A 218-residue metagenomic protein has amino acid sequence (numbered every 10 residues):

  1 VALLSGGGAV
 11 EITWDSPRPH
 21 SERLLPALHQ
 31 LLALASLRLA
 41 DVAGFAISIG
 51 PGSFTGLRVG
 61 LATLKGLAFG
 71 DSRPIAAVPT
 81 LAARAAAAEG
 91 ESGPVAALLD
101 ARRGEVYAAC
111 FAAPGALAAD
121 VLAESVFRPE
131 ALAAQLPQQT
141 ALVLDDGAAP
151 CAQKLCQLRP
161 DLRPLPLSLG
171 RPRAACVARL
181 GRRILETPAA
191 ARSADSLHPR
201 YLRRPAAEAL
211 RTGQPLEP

Functional and structural regions predicted by a protein language model:
V1-I49, R171: N-terminal beta-alpha supersecondary unit
A9, T13, P19, P74-P172 (+5 more regions): Surface "functional belts" at beta-alpha junctions
E22, P26-A33, A83, F127-E130 (+2 more regions): Short, contiguous clusters of charged residues that form electrostatic/catalytic patches at enzyme active sites, used
L31-A35, G70, A88, V177-L185: Stable alpha-helical structural segments in soluble proteins, enriched in small hydrophobic residues
A46-A77: DPxDG-like acidic metal-binding loop motif
A191-D195: Flexible, glycine/charged-enriched surface loops at secondary-structure junctions
